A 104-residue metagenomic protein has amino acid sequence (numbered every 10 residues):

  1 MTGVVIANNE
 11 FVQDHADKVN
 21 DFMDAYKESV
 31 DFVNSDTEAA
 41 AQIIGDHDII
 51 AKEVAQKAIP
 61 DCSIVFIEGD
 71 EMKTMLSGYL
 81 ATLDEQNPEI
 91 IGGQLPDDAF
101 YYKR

Functional and structural regions predicted by a protein language model:
M1-F11, P60-D61, D98, K103-R104: Periplasmic-binding protein-like
V12-Q86: Secondary-structure end/capping motifs
S77, A81-R104: Conserved C-terminal helix/tail region of periplasmic/extracytoplasmic solute-binding proteins
